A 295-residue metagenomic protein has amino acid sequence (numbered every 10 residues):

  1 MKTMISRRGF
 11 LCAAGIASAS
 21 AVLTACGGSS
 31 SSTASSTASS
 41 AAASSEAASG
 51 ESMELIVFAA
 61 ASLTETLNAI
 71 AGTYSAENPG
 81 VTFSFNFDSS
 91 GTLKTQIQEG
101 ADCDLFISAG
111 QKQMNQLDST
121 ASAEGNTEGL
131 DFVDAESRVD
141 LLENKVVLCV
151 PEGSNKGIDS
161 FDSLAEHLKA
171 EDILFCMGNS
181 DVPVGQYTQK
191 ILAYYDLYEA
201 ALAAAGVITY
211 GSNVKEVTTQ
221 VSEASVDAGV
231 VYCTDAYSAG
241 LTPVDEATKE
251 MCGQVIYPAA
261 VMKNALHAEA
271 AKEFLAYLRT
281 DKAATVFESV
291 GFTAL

Functional and structural regions predicted by a protein language model:
K2-S18: N-terminal secretory signal peptides and thylakoid transit peptides that target proteins across membranes
S20, E99-G100, E223, A268: Alpha-helix termination/capping residues and helix-transition junctions
L23-A25: C-terminal motif of bacterial Sec signal peptides marking the signal peptidase cleavage site
G28-S29, A34, A38, A42-A76 (+5 more regions): Exported/periplasmic ABC-transporter solute-binding proteins
S90-D131, Y237-G240: Pocket-flanking alpha-helical
T127, F132-L141, A200-A203: A short alpha-helix-loop-beta-strand transition element characteristic of N-terminal alpha/beta dinucleotide-binding
